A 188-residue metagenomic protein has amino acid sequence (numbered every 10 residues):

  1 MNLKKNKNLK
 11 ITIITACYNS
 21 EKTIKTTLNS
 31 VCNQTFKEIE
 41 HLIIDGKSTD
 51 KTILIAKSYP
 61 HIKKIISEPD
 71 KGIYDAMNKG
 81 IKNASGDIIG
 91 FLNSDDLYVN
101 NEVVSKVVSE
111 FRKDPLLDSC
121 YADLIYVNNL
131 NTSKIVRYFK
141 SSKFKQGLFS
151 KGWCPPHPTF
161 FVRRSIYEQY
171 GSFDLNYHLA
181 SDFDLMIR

Functional and structural regions predicted by a protein language model:
M1-N33: N-proximal low-complexity "stem/linker" segments adjacent to membrane-targeting elements
N19, V31, G46-K47, K51 (+1 more regions): Conserved short acidic donor-positioning loop in nucleotide-sugar-dependent glycosyltransferases
K22-K25, D50-S58: Acidic helix N-cap motif at the loop->helix transition within catalytic regions of sugar-transfer enzymes
K37, D45-L54, N93: A conserved acidic beta->alpha catalytic loop
S67-A84: Glycine-rich, basic loop-to-helix element that forms the pyrophosphate-binding segment of sugar-nucleotide handling
I89: Short aromatic/hydrophobic "clamp" motif used to bind/position activated sugar donors
L97, N101-I135: Conserved donor NDP-sugar-binding/catalytic core segment of glycosyltransferases
F139-R188: Conserved nucleotide-sugar donor-binding catalytic segment
